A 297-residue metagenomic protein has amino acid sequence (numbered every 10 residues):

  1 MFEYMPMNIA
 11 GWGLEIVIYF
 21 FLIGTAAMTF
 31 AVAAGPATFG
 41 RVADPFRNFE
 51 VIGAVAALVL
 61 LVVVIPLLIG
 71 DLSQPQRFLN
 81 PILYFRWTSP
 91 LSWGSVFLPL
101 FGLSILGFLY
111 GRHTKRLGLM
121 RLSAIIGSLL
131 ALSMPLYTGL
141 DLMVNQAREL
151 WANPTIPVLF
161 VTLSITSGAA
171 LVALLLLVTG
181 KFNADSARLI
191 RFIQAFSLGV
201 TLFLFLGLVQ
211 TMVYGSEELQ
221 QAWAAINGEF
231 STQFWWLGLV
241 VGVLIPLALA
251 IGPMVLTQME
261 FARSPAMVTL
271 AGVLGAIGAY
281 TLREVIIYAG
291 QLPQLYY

Functional and structural regions predicted by a protein language model:
M1-I16, G70-L91, L140-L159, V209-S231 (+1 more regions): Membrane-interface interhelical loops and short amphipathic "cap" helices that link adjacent transmembrane segments
F20-G24, F39-P45, P99, G107-S264 (+2 more regions): Long, contiguous internal "core" modules enriched in hydrophobic/ aromatic residues
L22-F97: Membrane helical hairpin/interfacial module
T25, P36, I69, L83 (+5 more regions): Generic secondary-structure boundary signal with a strong preference for alpha-helix termini
A33, Q76, A169-A173, I287: Short helix-terminus and kink motifs of transmembrane alpha helices, predominantly at the cytoplasmic interface
L91-G94, I165-G168, T281-I286: Juxtamembrane membrane-interface segments at transmembrane alpha-helix termini
G102: Active-site loop/lid in soluble adenylation, ligation, and acyl-transfer enzymes
P265-Y297: C-terminal structured interaction module
